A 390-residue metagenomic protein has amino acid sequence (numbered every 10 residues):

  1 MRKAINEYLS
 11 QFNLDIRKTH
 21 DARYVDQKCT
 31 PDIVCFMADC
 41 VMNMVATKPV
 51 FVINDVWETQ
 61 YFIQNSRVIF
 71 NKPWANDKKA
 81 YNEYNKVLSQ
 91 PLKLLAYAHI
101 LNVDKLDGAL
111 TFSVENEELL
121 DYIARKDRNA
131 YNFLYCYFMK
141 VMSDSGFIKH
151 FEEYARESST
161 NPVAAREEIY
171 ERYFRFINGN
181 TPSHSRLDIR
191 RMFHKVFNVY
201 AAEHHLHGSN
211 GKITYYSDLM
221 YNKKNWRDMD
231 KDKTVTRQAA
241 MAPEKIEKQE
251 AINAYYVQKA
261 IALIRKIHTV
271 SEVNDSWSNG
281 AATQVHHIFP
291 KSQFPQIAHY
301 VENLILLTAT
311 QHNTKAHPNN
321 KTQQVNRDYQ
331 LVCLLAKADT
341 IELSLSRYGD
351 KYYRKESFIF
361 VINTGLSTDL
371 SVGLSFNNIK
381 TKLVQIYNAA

Functional and structural regions predicted by a protein language model:
M1-N253, A260, V325-A338: Mixed-charge, low-complexity interaction segments
Y97, P290, A309-N313: Short Cys/His-rich local motifs and their 1-3 flanking residues in nucleic-acid-associated proteins and small
F112, L306-T308: Short beta-strand element of the conserved SAM-dependent methyltransferase core
E247-Q284, T308-Q311: Short cysteine-rich loop/turn motifs with clustered Cys
T269-I305, K315-K321: Histidine-centered nuclease catalytic patch
E302, A309-A390: C-terminal structured domain segments
